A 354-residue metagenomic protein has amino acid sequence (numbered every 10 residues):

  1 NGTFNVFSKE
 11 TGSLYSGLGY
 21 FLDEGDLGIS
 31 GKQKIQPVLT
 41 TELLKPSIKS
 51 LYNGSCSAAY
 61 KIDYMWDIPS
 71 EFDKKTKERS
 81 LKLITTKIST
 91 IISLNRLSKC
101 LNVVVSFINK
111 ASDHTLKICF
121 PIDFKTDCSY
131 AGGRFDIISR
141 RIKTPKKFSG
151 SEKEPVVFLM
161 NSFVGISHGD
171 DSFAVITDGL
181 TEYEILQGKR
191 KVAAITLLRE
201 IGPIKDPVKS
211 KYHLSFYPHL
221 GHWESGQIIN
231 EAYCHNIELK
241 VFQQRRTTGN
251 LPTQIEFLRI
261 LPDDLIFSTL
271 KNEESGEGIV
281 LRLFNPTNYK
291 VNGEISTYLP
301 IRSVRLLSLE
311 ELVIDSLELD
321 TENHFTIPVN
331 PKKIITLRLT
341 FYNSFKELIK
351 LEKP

Functional and structural regions predicted by a protein language model:
N1-P354: C-terminal (or distal) subdomains of carbohydrate-active enzymes
